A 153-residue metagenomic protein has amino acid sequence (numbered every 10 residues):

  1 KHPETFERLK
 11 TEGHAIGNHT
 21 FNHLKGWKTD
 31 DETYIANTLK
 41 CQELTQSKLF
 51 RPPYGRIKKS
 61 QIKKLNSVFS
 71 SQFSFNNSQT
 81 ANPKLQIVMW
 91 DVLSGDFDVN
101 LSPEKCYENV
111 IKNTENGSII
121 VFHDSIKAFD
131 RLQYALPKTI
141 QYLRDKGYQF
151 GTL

Functional and structural regions predicted by a protein language model:
K1, N18-T20, P52-Y54, D91 (+1 more regions): A cross-domain feature marking catalytic cores of carbohydrate-active enzymes and several ubiquitous metabolic/repair
K1-H2, L24-E32, R51-K59, G95-S102 (+1 more regions): Acidic-and-aromatic substrate-binding clefts and catalytic sites of carbohydrate-active enzymes
K1-T33, N37-K40, Q46-K48, Q149: Active-site beta->alpha N-cap acidic-glycine motif
E4-T11, A36, K40-E43, K63-K64 (+2 more regions): Alpha-helical scaffolding segments of alpha/beta enzyme cores, especially the outer helices of TIM-barrel or partial
I16-H19, F50, I87, I120 (+1 more regions): Conserved, mostly hydrophobic/aromatic
R56, I62-N77, N82-I111, G147-L153: His/Asp/Glu-enriched short active-site or ligand-binding loop at hydrolase and phosphoryl-transfer sites
K127-L153: C-terminal domain-boundary segment and adjacent tail
